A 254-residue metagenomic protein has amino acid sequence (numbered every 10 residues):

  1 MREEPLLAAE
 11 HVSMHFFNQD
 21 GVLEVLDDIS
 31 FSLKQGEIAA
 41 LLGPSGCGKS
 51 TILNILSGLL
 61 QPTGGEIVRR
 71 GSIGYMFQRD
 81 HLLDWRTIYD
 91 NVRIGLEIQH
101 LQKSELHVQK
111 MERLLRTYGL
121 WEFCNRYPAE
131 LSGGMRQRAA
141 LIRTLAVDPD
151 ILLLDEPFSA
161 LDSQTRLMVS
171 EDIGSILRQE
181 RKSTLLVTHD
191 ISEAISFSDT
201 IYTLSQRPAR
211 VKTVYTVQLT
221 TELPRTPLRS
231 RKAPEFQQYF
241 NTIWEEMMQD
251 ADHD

Functional and structural regions predicted by a protein language model:
L7-A9, L26: Conserved structural motif at the start of ABC-family nucleotide-binding domains
L42-P44: The feature captures the beta-strand-to-loop junction immediately N-terminal to the Walker
S57: Helix-to-loop junction immediately C-terminal to a conserved catalytic motif
R86-R93: Short coil-to-helix segment of the ABC ATPase nucleotide-binding domain corresponding to the Q-loop/switch region
S104-F123, S175: Conserved ABC ATPase "signature" region
Y127-L131, M135: Conserved ABC ATPase signature
A146-D150: A short, proline-enriched helix->beta-strand linker immediately N-terminal to the Walker B motif in ABC-type P-loop
